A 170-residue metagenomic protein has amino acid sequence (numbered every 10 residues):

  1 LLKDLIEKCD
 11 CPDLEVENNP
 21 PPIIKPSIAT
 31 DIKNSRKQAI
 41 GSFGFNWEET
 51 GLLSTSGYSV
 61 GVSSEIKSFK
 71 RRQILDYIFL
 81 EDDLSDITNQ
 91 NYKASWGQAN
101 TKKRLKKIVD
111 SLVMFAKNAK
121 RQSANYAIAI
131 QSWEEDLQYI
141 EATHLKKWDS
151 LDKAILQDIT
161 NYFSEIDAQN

Functional and structural regions predicted by a protein language model:
L1: Short, intrinsically disordered, charge-biased short linear motifs at domain edges
D4-N170: Arg/Lys-rich, low-complexity, intrinsically disordered basic segments
